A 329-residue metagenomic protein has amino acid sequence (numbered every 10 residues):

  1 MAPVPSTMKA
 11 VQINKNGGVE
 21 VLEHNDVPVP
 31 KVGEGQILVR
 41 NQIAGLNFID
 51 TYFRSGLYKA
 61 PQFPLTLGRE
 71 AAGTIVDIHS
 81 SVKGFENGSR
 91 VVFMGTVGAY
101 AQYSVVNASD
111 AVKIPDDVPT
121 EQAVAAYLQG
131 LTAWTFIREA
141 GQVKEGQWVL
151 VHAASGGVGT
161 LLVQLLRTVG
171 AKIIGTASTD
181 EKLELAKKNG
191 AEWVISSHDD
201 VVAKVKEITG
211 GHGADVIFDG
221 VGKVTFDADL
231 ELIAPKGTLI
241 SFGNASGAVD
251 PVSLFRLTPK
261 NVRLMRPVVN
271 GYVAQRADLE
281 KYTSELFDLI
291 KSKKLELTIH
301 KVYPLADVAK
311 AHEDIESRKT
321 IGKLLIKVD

Functional and structural regions predicted by a protein language model:
P3-S6, R276-D329: C-terminal hydrophobic helical "lid"/dimerization subdomain of Rossmann-like NAD(P)H-dependent oxidoreductases
P28-G45, L57-G98: Glycine-rich beta-strand-centered segment in the early N-terminal region that forms part of a ligand/cofactor-binding
E86, V124-D199: Mid-domain Rossmann-like dinucleotide-binding core that forms the NAD(H)/NADP(H) cofactor-binding site
V92, L150, F218, I240: N-terminal Rossmann-like NAD(P) cofactor-binding module of classical short-chain dehydrogenase/reductase
G95-A108: A structural motif shared across PLP-dependent enzymes of the aminotransferase-like
D117-P119, Q142-W148, G211-H212: Short helix-loop-beta connector
V169, V224-L295, K327-D329: Glycine-rich phosphate-binding loop and adjacent beta-alpha segment of Rossmann(oid) nucleotide-cofactor-binding
V201-G211: Short amphipathic alpha-helix with an adjacent loop that forms part of the alpha/beta core around
